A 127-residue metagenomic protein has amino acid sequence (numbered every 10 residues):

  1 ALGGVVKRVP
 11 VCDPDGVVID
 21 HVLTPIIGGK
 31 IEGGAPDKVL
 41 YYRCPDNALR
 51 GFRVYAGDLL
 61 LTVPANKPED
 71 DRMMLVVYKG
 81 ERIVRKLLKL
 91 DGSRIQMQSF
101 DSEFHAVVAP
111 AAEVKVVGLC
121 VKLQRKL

Functional and structural regions predicted by a protein language model:
A1-A56, R82, K89-L90, R94 (+2 more regions): Short, positionally conserved secondary-structure boundary motifs
L49-R53, V63-K67, A111: Short, surface-exposed secondary-structure edge patches
G57-L59, R72: Structural motif
L61-T62, L75: Hydrophobic beta-strand signal
P68-L75: Short, Lys/Arg- and Gly-enriched loop/turn segments at beta-strand edges
R94-F100: Short, solvent-exposed secondary-structure boundary/capping segments
D101-L127: Amphipathic alpha-helical interface segments
